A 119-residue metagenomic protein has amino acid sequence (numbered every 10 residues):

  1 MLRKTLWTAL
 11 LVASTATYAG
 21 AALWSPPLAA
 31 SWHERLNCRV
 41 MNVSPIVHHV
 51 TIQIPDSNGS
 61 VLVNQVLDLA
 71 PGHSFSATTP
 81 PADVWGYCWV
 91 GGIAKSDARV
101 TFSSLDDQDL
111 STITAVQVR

Functional and structural regions predicted by a protein language model:
M1-L2: N-terminal secretory signal peptides that target proteins for export/translocation
T5-S14: Sec-dependent N-terminal signal peptides
Y18-R119: Gly/Pro-rich, tryptophan- and cysteine-flecked surface segments typical of secreted/extracellular proteins
